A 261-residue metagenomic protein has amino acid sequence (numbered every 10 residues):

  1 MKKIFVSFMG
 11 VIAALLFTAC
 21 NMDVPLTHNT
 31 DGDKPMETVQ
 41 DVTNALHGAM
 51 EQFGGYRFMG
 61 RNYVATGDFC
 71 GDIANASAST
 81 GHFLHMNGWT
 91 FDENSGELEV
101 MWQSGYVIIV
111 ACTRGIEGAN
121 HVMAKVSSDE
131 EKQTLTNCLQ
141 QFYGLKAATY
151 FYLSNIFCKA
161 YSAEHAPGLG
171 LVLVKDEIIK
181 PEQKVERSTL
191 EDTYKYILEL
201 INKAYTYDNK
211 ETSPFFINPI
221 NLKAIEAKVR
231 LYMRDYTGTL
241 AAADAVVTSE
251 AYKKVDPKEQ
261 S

Functional and structural regions predicted by a protein language model:
C20-D68, A243, K254: Membrane-proximal, proline-rich intrinsically disordered regions
V39-N44, G60, I73, T80-L84 (+2 more regions): Hydrophobic-face positions in mid-chain alpha helices that act as interaction patches
H82-F157, S188, K203-K210: Conserved, well-structured interaction surfaces
A111, T193, L200, Y207 (+1 more regions): Alpha-helical solenoid repeat scaffolds, predominantly canonical TPR units
K125-Q133, I156-E191, K195: Short coil/linker segments at helix-helix boundaries
